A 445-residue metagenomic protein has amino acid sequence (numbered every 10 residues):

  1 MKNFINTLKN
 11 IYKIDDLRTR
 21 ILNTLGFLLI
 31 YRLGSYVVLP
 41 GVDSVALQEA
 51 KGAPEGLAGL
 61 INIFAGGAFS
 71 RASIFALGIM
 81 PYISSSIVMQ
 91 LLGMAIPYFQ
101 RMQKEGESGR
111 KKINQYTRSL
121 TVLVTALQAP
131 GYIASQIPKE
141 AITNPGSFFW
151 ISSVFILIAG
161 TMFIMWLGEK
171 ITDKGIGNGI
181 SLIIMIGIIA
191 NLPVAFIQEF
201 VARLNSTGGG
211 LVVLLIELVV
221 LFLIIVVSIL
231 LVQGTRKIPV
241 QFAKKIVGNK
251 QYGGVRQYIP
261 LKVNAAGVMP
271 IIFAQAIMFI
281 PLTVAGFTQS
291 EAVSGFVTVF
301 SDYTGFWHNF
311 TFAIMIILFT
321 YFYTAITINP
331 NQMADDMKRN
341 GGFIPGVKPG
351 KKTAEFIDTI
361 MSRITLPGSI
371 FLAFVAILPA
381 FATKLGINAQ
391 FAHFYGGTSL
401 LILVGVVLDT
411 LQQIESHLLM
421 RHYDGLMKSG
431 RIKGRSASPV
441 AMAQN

Functional and structural regions predicted by a protein language model:
M1-Q103, S108-N445: N-terminal cationic and glycine-rich segments that engage phosphates or anionic surfaces
